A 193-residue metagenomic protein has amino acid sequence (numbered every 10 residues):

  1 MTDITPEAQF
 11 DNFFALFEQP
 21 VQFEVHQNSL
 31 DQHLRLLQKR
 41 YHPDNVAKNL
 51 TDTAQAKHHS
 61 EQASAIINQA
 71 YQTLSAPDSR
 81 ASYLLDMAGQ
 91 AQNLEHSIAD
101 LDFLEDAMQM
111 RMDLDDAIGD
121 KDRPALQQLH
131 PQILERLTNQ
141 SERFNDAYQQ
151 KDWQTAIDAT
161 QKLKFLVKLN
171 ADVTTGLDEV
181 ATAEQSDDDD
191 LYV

Functional and structural regions predicted by a protein language model:
M1-V193: C-terminal accessory/regulatory regions appended to core domains
